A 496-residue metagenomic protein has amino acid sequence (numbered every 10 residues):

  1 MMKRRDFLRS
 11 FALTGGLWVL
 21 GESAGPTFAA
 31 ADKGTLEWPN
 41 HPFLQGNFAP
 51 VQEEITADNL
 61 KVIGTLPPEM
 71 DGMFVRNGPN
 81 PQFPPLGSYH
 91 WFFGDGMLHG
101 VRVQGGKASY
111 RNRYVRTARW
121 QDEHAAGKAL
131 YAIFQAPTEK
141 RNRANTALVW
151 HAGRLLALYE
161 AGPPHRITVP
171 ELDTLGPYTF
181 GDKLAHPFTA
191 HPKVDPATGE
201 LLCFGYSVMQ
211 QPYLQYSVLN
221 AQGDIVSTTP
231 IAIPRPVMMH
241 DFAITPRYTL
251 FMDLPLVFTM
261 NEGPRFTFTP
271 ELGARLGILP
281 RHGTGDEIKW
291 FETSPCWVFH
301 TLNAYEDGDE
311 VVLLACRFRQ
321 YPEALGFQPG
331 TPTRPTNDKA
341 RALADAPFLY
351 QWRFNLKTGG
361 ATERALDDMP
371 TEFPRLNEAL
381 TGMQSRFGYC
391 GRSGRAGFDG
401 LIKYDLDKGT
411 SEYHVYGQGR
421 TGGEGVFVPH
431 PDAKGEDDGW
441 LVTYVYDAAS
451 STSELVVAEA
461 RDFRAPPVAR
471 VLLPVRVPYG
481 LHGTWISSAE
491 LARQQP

Functional and structural regions predicted by a protein language model:
D6-F28: N-terminal export signals
A31-M97, V103-G106, R119-Y131: N-terminal regions that are enriched for targeting/export leaders and immediately downstream pro/stem segments
I63, I133-H151, F188-A197, D241-A243 (+4 more regions): Structural signature of eukaryotic scaffold interfaces centered on beta-propeller domains
P79-L86, L254-T269, F318-L343, Y446: Short, conserved, GDST-rich strand-edge loop motifs in beta-rich repeat architectures
R116-I225: Well-ordered mid-protein domain cores that form the structural environment of catalytic cofactors
P170-K183, L219-I233, R275-S294, W352-M369 (+2 more regions): Blade-edge beta-strand/turn elements of extracellular beta-propeller and related beta-sheet repeat scaffolds
L214-A221, P264-G283, P329-L356, L401-D405 (+1 more regions): Beta-propeller blade signature
A361-T452, V456, A460: Substrate-recognition/cap regions that form aromatic- and gly/pro-loop-enriched pockets for small-molecule ligands
